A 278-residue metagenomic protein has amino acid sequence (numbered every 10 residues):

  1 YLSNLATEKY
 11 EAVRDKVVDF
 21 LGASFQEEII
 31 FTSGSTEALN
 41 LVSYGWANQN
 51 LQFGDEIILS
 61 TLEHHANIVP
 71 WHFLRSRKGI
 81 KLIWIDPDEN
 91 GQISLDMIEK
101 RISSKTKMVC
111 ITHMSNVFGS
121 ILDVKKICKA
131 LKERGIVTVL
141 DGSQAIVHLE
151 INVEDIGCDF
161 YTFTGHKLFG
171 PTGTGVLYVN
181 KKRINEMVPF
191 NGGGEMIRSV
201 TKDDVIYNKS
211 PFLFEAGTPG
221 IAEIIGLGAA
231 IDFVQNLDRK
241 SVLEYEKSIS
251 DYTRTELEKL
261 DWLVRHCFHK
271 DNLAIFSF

Functional and structural regions predicted by a protein language model:
Y1-F278: Pyridoxal 5′-phosphate
